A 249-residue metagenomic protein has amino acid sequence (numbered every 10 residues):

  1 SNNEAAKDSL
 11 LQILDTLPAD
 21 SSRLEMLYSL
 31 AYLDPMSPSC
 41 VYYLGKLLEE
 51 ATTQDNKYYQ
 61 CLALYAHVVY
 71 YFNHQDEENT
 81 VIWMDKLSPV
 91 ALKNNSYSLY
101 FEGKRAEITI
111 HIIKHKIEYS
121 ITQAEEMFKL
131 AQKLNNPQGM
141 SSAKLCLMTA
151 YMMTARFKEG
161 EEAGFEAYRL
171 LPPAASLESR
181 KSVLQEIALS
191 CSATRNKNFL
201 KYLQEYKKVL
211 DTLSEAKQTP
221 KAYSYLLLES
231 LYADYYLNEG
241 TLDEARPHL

Functional and structural regions predicted by a protein language model:
S1-L249: A "functional boundary" signal
